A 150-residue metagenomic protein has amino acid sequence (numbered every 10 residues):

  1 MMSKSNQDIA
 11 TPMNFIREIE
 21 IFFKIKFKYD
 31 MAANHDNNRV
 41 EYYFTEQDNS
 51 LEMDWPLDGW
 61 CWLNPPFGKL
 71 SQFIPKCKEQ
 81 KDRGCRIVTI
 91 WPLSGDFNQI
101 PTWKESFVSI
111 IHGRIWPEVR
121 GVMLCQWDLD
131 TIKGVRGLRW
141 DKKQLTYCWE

Functional and structural regions predicted by a protein language model:
M1-E150: Class I S-adenosyl-L-methionine-dependent methyltransferase catalytic core
